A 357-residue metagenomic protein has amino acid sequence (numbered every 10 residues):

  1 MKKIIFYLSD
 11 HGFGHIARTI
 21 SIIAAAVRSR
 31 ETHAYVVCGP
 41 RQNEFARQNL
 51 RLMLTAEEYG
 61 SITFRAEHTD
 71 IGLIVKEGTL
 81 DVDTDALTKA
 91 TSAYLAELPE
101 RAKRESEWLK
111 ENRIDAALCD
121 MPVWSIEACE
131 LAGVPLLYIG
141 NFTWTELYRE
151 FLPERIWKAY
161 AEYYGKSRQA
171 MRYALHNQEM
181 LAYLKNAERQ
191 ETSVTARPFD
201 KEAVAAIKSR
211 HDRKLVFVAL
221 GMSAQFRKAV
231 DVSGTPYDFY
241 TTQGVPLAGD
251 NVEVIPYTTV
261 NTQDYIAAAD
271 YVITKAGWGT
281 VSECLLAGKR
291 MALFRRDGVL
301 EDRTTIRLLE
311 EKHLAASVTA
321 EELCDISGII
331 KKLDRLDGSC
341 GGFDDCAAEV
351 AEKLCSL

Functional and structural regions predicted by a protein language model:
D10, T32-A96: Conserved nucleotide-sugar phosphate-binding/catalytic loop shared by glycosyltransferases and other
I16-V27, Q42: Short amphipathic alpha-helix
I20-A25, T195-Y271: Donor-nucleotide binding loops and adjacent catalytic segments primarily of GT-B fold Leloir glycosyltransferases
T79-A116, V123: Conserved nucleotide-sugar donor-binding subdomain of glycosyltransferases
A116-D120, N261-T304: A donor-sugar binding/catalytic signature common to diverse glycosyltransferases and related nucleotide-sugar
E130-L147: Active-site proximal beta-strand in glycosyltransferases
L147-S223: A nucleotide-sugar donor-handling region in carbohydrate enzymes
G165-Q169, H176-K185, L314-L357: Leloir-type glycosyltransferase catalytic cores
